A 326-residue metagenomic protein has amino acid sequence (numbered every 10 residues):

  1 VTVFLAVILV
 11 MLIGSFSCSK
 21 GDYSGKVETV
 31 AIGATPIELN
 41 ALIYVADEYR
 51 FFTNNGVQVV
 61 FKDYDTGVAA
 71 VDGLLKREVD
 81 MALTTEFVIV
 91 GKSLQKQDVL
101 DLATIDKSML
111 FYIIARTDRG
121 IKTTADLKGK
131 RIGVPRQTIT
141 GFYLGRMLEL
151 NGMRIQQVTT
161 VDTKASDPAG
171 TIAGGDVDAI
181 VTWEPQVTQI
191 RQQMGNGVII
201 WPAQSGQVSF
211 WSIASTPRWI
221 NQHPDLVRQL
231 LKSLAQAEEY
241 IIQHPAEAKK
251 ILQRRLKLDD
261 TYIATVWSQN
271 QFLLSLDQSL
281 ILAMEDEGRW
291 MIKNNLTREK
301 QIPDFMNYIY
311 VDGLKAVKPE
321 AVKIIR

Functional and structural regions predicted by a protein language model:
V1-T29, P319-R326: Short, low-complexity disordered leader/linker segments with a strong preference for bacterial N-terminal type II
Y23-K164, D178-E184, V198-Q207: Short, glycine-/small- and polar/acidic-enriched structural segments that line small-molecule recognition paths
A41-V45, Y49-R50, D72, K76 (+13 more regions): Solvent-exposed, polar/charged alpha-helical surfaces in well-ordered, non-transmembrane soluble domains, broadly
V79-L83, G174, N270-D286, G313-V322: Short amphipathic alpha-helical segments at helix boundaries and their inter-helical linkers
F87, Q157-V161, S166-R254: Pocket-lining segment of extracytoplasmic ligand-binding domains
T138-R154, K232-A264, P303-M306, A316-E320: Ligand-binding clefts/hinges and TM-proximal coupling segments of bilobed small-molecule sensing domains
N221-R298: Secondary-structure end/capping motifs
I292-R326: Conserved C-terminal helix/tail region of periplasmic/extracytoplasmic solute-binding proteins
